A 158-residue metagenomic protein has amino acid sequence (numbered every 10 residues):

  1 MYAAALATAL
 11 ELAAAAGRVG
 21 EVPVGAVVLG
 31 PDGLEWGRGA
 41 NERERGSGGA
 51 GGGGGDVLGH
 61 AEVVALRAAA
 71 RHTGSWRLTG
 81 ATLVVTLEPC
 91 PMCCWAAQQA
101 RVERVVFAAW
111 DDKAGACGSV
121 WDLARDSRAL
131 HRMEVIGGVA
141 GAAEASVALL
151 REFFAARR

Functional and structural regions predicted by a protein language model:
M1-A16, P89-R158: Zinc-dependent deaminase
A9, A13-A16, A26, G37 (+3 more regions): Small-residue (primarily alanine) positions within well-ordered alpha-helices, especially packing/interaction faces
V24-G33: Short beta-strand scaffold segments in enzyme catalytic cores
E35-R43, E134: Short beta->alpha transition motifs characteristic of CBS
R43, V85, A109: Residues that line or immediately flank small-molecule/substrate-binding pockets and catalytic motifs
R43-V63, A68: A short, polar/charged loop-to-alpha-helix boundary motif
S75-L87: Immediate flanking context of iron-sulfur cluster ligation sites
